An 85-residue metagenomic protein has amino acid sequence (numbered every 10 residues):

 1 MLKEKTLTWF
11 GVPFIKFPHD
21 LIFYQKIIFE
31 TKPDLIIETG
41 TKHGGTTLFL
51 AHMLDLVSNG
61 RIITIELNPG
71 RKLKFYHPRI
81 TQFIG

Functional and structural regions predicted by a protein language model:
M1-E4: N-terminal, positively charged/glycine-rich alpha-helical extensions of SAM-dependent methyltransferases
L7-G85: S-adenosylmethionine/decaboxylated-SAM
